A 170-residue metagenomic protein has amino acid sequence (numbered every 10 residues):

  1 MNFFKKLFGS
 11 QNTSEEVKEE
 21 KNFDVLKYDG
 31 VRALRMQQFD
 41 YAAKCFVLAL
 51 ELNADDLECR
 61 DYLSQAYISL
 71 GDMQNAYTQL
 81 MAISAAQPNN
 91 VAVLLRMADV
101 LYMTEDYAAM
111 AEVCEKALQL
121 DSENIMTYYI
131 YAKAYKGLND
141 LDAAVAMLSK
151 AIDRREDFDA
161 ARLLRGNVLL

Functional and structural regions predicted by a protein language model:
F3-V25: TPR-adjacent "capping" and linker segments in tetratricopeptide-repeat scaffold/adaptor proteins
K18-E58, Y62-D72, D99-E105: Alpha-helical segment of the N-proximal tetratricopeptide repeat
M36-K44, L70-A82, M103-K116, G137-K150: Structural signature of tandem alpha-helical TPR/SEL1-like repeats, specifically the intra-repeat loop/turn
L141-L148, D157-N167: Eukaryotic tandem repeat interaction scaffolds
